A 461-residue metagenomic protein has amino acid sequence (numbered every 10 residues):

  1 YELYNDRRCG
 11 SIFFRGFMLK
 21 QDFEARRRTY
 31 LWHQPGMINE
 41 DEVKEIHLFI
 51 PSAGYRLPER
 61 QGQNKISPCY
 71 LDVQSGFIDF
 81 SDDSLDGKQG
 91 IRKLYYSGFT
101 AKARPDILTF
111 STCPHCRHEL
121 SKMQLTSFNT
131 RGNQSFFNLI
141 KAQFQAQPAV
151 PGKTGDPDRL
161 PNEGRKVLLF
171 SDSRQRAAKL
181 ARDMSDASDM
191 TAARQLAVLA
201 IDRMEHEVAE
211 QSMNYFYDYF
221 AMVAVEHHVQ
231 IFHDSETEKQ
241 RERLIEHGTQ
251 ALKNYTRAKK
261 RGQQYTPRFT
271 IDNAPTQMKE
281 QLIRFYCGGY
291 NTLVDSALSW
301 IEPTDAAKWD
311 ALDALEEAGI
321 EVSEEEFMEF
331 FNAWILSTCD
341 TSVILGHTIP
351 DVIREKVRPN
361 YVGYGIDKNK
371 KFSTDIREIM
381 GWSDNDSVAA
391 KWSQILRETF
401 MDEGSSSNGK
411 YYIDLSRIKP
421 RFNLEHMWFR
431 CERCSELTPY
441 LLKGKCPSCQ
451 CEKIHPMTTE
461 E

Functional and structural regions predicted by a protein language model:
Y1-H426, G444-S448, I454-E461: Charged, low-complexity interaction segments
W428-Y440: Short Cys/His-rich zinc-binding micro-motifs
